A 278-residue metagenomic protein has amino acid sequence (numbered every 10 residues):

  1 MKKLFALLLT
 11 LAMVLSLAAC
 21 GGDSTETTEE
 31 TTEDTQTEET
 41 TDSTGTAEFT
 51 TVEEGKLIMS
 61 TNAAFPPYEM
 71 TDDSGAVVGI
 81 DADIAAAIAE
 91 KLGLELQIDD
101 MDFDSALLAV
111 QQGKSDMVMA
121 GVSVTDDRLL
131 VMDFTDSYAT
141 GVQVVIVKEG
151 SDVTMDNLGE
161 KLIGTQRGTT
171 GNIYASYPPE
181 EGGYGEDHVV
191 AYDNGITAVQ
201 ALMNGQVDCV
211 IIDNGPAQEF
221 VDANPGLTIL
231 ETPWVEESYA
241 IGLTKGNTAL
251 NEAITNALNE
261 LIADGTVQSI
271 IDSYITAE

Functional and structural regions predicted by a protein language model:
L15-A19: C-terminal motif of bacterial Sec signal peptides marking the signal peptidase cleavage site
D42-F49, T170-V190, D222-E231, N259-E278: Ligand-binding clefts/hinges and TM-proximal coupling segments of bilobed small-molecule sensing domains
D42-G121: Extracytoplasmic small-molecule ligand-binding "clamshell" domains of the periplasmic binding protein/Venus flytrap
A63, T140-V147, N214, Q218-N259 (+1 more regions): Periplasmic-binding protein-like
A63-P66, V77-E90, V122, V142-I196 (+2 more regions): Bilobed "Venus flytrap"/periplasmic-binding protein-like clamshell domains and structurally analogous long
A82-K91, S151, N157-T170, I241-E278: Extended ligand-binding regions for polar small-molecule ligands
A86, E90, E95-N157, T228-P233: Acidic, polar ligand-binding/catalytic clefts
V122-L130, S176, A201-E236: A ligand-binding cleft/hinge motif common to bilobed small-molecule-binding domains
